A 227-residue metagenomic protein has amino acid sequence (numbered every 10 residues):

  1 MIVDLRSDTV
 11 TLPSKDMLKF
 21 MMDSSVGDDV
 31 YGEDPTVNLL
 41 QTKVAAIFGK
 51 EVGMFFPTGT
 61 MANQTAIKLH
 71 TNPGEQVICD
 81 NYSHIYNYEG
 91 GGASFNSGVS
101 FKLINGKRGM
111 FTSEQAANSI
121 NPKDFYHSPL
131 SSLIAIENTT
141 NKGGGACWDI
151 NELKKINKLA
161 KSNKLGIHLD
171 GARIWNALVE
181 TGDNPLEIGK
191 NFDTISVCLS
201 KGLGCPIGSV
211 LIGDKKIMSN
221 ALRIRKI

Functional and structural regions predicted by a protein language model:
M1-S24, D28-I227: Conserved PLP-enzyme active-site core in the AAT-like
